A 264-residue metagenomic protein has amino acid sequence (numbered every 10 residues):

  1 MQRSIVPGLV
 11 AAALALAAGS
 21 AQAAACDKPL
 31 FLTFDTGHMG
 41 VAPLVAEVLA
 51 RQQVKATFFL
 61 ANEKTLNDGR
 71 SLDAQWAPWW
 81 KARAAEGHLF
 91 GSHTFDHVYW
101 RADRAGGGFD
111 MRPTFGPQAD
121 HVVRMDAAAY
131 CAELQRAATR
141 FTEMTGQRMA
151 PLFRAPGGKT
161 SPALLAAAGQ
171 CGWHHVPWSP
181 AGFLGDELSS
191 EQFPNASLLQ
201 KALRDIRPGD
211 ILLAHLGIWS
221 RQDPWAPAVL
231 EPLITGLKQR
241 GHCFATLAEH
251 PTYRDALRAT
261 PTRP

Functional and structural regions predicted by a protein language model:
M1-L9: Bacterial N-terminal signal peptides that target proteins for export
A18-S20: N-terminal signal peptide c-region/cleavage motif recognized by signal peptidases
A24, A56, Q222-P264: C-terminal domain-boundary segment and adjacent tail
A24-Q118, V122-M125, E133-P151: Active-site beta->alpha N-cap acidic-glycine motif
T33, T57-A61, G91-H93, R154-P156 (+3 more regions): A cross-family glycoside hydrolase active-site/sugar-binding cleft signature
T36-V41, N62-Q75, V98-D103, L152-P162 (+3 more regions): Acidic-and-aromatic substrate-binding clefts and catalytic sites of carbohydrate-active enzymes
K159-D205, H242-Y253: His/Asp/Glu-enriched short active-site or ligand-binding loop at hydrolase and phosphoryl-transfer sites
